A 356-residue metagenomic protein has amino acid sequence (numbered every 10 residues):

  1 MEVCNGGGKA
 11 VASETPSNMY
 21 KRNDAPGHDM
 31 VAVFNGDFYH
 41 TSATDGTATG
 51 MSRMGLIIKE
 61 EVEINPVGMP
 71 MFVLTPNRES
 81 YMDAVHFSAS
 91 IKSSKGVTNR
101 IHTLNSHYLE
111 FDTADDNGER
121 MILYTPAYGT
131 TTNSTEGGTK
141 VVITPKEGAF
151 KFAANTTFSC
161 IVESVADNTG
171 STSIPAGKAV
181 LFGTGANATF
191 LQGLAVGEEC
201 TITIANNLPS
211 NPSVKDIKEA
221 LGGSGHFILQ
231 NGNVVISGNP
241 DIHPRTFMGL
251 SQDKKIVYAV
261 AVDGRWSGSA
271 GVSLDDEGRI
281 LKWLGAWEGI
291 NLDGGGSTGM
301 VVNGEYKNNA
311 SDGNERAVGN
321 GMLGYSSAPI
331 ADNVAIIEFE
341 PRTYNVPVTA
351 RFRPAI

Functional and structural regions predicted by a protein language model:
M1-E340, N345: Gly/Ser/Thr/Pro-rich low-complexity, intrinsically disordered segments
R342-P354: Short, solvent-exposed loop/linker segments at the N-terminal edge of repeated beta-sheet extracellular domains
